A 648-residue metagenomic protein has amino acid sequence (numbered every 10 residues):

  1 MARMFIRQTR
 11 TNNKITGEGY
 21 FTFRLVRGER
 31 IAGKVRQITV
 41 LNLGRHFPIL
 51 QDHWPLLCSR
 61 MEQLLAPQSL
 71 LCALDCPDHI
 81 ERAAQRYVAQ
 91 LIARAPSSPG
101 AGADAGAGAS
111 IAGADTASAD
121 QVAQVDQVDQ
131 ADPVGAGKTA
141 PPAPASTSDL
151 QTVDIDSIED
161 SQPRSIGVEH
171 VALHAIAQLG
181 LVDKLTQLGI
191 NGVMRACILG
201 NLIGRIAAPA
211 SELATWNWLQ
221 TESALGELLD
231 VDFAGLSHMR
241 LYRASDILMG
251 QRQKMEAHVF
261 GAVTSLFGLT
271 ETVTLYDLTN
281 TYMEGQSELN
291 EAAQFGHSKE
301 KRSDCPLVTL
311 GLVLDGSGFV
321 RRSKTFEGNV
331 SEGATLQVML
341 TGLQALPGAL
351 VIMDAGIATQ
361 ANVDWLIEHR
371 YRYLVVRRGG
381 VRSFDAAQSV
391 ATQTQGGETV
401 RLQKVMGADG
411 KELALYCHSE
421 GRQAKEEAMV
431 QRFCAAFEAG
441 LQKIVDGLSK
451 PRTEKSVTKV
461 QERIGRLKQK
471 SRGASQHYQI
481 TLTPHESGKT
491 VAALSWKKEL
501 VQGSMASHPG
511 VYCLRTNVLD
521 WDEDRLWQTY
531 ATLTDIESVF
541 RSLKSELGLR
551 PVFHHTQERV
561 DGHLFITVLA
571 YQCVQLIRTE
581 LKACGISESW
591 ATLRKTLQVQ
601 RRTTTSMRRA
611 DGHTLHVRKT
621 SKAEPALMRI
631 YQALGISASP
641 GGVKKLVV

Functional and structural regions predicted by a protein language model:
M1-R82, R86, S97, A101 (+1 more regions): Extended interaction-bearing regions that mediate binding to partners or small molecules
R3-I6, I15, F21-R24, S98-T139 (+2 more regions): Anion-binding and metal-coordination hotspots
L57-G102, A112, A123, D129-A131 (+1 more regions): Glycine-rich, N-terminal phosphate-binding loop and its surrounding beta-alpha-beta segment
